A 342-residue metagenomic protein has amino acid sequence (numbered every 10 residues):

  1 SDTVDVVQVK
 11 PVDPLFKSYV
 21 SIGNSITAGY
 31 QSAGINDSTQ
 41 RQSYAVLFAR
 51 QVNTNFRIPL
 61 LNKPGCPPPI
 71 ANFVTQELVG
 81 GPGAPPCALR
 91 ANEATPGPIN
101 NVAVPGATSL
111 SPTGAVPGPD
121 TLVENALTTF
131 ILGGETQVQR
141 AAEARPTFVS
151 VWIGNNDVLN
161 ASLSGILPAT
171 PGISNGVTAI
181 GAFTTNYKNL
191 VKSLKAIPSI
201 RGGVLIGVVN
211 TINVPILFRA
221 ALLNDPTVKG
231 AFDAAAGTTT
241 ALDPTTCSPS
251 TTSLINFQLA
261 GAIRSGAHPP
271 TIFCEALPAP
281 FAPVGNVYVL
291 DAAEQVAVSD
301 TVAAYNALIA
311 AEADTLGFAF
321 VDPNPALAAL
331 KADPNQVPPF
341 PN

Functional and structural regions predicted by a protein language model:
S1-K17: Bacterial Sec-dependent N-terminal signal peptides
L15-S18, F56, A144-V149, I197-G203 (+1 more regions): Loop/turn elements at helix/coil->beta-strand transitions in domains of secreted/extracellular proteins
Y19-A33: Catalytic nucleophile-elbow at a beta strand-turn-alpha helix junction centered on a G-D-S/GDSL motif, marking
I22-S25, V151-N156, L163-S164, I206-N210 (+1 more regions): Active-site-proximal beta-strand/loop segments in catalytic clefts of secreted hydrolases
Y30-I35, L60, N160-G165, V214-R219 (+2 more regions): Short, solvent-exposed loop/turn and secondary-structure capping segments
I35-N189: Conserved SGNH/GDSL esterase-like catalytic core that processes O-acyl groups on lipids and polysaccharides
L217-D300, A304-N342: Mobile gating loops/cap/lid regions near enzyme active sites that modulate substrate access
